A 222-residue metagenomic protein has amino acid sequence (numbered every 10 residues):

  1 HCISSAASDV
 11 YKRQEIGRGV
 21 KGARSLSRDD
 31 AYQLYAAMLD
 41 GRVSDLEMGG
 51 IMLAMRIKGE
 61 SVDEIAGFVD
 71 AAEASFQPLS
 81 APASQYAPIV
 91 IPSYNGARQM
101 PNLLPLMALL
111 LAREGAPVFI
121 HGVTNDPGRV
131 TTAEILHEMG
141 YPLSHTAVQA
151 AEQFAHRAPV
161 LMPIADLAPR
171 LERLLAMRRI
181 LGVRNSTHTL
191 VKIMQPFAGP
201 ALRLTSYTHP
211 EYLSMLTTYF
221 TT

Functional and structural regions predicted by a protein language model:
H1-A7, Y11: Single conserved hydrophobic/aromatic residue that forms the stacking wall/gate of nucleotide- or nucleobase-binding
D9, Q14-D63: N-terminal glycine-rich anion-binding loops that anchor highly charged ligand groups
A23, A37, G41, G96-A97 (+3 more regions): Glycine- and other small-residue-rich loops at beta-strand/loop junctions that grip anionic moieties
I51, L136, V191: Residue-level signal for inorganic ion chemistry
L53-A83: Positively charged, low-complexity intrinsically disordered leader regions
S84-Q153, V160: A generic, well-ordered mixed alpha/beta core segment in the N-terminal half of proteins
A147-Y207: Phosphate/diphosphate-binding glycine-rich loops and adjacent basic-rich segments that engage nucleotide
G199-T222: Glycine-rich ThDP/TPP pyrophosphate-binding loop and its adjacent helix/strand module within ThDP-dependent enzymes
